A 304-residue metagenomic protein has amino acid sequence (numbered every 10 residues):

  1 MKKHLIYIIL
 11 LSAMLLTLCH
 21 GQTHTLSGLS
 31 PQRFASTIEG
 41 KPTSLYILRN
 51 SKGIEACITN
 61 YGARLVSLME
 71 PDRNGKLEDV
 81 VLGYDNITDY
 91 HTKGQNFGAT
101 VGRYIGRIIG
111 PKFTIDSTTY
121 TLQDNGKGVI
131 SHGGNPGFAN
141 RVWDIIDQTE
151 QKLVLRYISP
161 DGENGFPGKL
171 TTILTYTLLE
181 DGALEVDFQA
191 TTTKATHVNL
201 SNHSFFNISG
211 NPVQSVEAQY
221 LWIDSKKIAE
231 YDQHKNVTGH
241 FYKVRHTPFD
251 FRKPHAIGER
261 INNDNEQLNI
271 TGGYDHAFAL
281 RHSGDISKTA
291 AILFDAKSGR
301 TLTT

Functional and structural regions predicted by a protein language model:
M1-I8: Bacterial N-terminal signal peptides that target proteins for export
I8-T17: Bacterial N-terminal signal peptides
T23-A56, N60-T303: An exposed, glycine/acidic-rich loop-and-rim segment of catalytic or binding clefts
